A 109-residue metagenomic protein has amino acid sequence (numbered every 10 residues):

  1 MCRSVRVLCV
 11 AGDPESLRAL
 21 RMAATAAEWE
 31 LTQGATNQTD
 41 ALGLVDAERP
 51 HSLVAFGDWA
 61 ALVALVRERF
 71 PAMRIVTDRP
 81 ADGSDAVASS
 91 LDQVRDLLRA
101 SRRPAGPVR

Functional and structural regions predicted by a protein language model:
M1-A23, A64, P80-D82, S89-R109: Non-catalytic signal-transmission and effector/linker regions of two-component phosphorelay proteins
V5, W29-E30, A72-R74, D85: A structural micro-motif
E15, T39-D40, A60-A61: Short alpha-helical
T25-T32, A41: A generic structural motif
A35-T36, S89: Short beta-to-alpha connector loops in regulatory alpha/beta signaling domains
T36-S52: Acidic, metal-coordinating helix/loop segments flanking the phosphotransfer/catalytic sites of two-component signaling
A55-G57, R74-P80: Short beta-strand elements of ligand-binding domains
W59-A72: Short amphipathic alpha-helix used as the core "switch/output" element in two-component signaling
